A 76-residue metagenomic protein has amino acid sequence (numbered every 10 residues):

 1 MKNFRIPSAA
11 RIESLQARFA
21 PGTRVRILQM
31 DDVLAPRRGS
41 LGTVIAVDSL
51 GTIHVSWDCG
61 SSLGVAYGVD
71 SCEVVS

Functional and structural regions predicted by a protein language model:
K2-S76: Basic/aromatic-rich interaction segments and small domains that mediate binding to polyanionic partners
